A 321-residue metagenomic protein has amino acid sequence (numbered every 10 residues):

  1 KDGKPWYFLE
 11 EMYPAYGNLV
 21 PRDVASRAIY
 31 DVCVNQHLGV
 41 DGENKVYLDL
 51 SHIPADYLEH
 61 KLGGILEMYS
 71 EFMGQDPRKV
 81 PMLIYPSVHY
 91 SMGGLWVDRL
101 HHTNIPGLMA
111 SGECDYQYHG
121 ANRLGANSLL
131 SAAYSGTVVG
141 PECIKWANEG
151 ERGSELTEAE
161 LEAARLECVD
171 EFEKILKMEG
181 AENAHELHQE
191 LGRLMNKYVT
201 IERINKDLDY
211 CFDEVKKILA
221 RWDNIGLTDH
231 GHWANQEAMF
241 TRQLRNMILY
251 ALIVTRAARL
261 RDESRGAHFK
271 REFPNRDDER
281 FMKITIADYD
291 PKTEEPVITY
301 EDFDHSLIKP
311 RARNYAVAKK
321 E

Functional and structural regions predicted by a protein language model:
K1-Q75, E142-K145, H188: An anion/pyrophosphate-binding glycine-rich loop and adjacent beta-alpha core in soluble alpha-beta enzymes
W6-E10, A15-L19, Y90, W96-A110 (+1 more regions): Glycine- and aromatic-enriched mobile tails/lids
G63, E67-L108: FAD/FMN-dependent oxidoreductases across multiple families
